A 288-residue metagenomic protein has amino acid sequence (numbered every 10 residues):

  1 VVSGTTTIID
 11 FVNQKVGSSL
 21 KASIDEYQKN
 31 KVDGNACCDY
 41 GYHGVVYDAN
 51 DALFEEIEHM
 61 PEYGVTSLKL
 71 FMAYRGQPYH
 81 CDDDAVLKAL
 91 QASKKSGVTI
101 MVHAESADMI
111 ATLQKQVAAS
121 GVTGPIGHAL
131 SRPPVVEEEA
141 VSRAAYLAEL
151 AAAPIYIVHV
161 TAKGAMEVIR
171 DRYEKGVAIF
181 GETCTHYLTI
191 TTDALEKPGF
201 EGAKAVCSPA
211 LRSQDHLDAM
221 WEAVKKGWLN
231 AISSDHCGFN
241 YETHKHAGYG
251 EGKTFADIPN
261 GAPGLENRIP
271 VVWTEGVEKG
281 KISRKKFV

Functional and structural regions predicted by a protein language model:
V1-N35, A52: Metal-associated gating/positioning segment near the N- to mid-region
I9-D10, G41-G44, P154-H159: Short catalytic-loop micro-motif centered on adjacent basic/acidic residues
F11, V46, F71: Conserved residues at the C-terminal ends of beta-strands
K21-D39, L87-V102, N267: Alpha-helix-loop-beta-strand connector modules within alpha/beta enzyme cores
S23-G34, A118-L130, P154, A162-G181 (+2 more regions): Short, electropositive alpha-helical surface patch
G44-D51: Active-site beta->alpha loop and helix N-cap motifs at the rims of alpha/beta catalytic domains
A52-I232: Histidine/acidic residue-rich metal-binding segments in metalloenzymes
I126-A152, G202-A205, N230-A231, N240-V288: His/Asp/Glu-enriched, well-ordered alpha-helical/loop segment that forms or immediately abuts the divalent-metal
